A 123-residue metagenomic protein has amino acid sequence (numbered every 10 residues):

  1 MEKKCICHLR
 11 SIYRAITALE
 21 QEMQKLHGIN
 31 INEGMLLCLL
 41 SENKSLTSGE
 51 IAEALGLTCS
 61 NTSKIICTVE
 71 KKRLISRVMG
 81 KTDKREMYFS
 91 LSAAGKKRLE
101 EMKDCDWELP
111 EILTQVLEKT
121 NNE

Functional and structural regions predicted by a protein language model:
M1-H27, L74, Y88, L99: N-terminal leader segment of winged-helix/HTH proteins
C5-C7, C38, C59, C67 (+1 more regions): Generic recognition of cysteine residues
C7-L9, E22-Q24, G34, S41 (+2 more regions): Short, flexible segments with low predicted structural confidence
A15, N43, E101-C105: Histidine kinase transmitter module recognition
A18-T58: N-terminal helix-turn-helix DNA-binding core of bacterial DNA-binding proteins
C67-E123: Charged, amphipathic alpha-helical coiled-coil/dimerization segments
